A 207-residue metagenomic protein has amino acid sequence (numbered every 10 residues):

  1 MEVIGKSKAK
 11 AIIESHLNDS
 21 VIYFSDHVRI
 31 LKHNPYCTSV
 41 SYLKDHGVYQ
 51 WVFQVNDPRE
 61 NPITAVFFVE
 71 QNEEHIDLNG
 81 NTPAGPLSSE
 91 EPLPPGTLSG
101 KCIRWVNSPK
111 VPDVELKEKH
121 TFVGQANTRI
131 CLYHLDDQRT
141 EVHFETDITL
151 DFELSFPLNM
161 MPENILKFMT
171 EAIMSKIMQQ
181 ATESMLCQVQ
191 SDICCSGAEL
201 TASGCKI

Functional and structural regions predicted by a protein language model:
M1-D77, N81-L87, L93: Hydrophobic ligand-binding cavity/cleft-lining segments
K6-K10, K32, K44, K101 (+5 more regions): Context-gated lysine
D57-Q71, L132-H134, S191-K206: A broadly tuned preference for mixed-charge, low-complexity surface segments
N81-A172: Beta-strand/loop substructures that line and gate deep hydrophobic ligand-binding cavities in soluble
L158-I207: A conserved amphipathic terminal alpha-helix motif
